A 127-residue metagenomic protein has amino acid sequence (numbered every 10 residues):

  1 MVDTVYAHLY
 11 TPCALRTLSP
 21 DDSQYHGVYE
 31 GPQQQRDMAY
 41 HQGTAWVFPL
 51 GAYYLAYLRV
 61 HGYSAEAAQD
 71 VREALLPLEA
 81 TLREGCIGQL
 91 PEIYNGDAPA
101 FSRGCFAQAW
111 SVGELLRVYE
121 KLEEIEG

Functional and structural regions predicted by a protein language model:
M1-F48, L76-G127: Extended glycan-interaction surfaces of carbohydrate-active proteins
A52-R59, R117-K121: Short glycine/serine- and small hydrophobic-enriched flexible loop segments
H61-A65, E123: Short coil/turn linking the two alpha-helices of tandem helical-hairpin repeats
